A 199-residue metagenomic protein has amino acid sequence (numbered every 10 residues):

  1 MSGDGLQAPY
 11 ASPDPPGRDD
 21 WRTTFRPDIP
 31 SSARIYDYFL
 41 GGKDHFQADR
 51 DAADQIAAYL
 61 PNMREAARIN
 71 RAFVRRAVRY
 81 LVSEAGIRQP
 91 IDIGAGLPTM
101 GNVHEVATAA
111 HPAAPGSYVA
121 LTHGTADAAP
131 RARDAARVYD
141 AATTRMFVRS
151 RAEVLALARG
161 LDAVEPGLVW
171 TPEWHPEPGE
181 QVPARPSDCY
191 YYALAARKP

Functional and structural regions predicted by a protein language model:
M1-P112, Y190: Rossmann-like AdoMet
P27, R145-M146, A184-S187: Short Gly/Pro-enriched turn/cap motifs at secondary-structure boundaries
F46-D49, A128-A132: Short acidic/His/Gly/Ser-rich catalytic and metal-binding motifs that mark active-site loops of diverse hydrolases
I91-D92, A120-T122, E165: A structural signal for short, well-ordered beta-strand segments and their strand-loop junctions that often border
A113-H123: Conserved beta-strand signature within the Rossmann-like core of class I S-adenosyl-L-methionine
A129-T144: Short, glycine-/aromatic-enriched active-site segment of Class I SAM-dependent methyltransferases
R145-T171: Short alpha-helix
G167-V169, E173-P199: Core SAM-dependent methyltransferase catalytic element
